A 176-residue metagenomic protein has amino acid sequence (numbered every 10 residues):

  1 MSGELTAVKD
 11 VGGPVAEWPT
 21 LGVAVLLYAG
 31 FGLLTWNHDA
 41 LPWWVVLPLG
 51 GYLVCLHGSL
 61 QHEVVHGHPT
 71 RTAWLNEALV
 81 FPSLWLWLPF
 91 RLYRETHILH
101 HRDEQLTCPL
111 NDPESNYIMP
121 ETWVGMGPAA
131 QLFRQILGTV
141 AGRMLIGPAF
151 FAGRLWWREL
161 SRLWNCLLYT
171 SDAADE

Functional and structural regions predicted by a protein language model:
M1-L53, L86-T96, D103-S171: Non-catalytic, topology-defining segments of multipass membrane proteins
W44, S59, E77-V80: General secondary-structure edge motif
V54-A73, Y93-L106: Acidic (Asp/Glu-rich) catalytic motifs at the cytosolic membrane interface
G67, P82-W85: Alpha-helix C-capping/helix-to-loop hinge sites
T72-S83, D112-P113: Post-HEXXH active-site segment of zinc metalloproteases
D172-E176: A short, hydrophobic C-terminal helix/tail in secreted or cell-surface proteins
